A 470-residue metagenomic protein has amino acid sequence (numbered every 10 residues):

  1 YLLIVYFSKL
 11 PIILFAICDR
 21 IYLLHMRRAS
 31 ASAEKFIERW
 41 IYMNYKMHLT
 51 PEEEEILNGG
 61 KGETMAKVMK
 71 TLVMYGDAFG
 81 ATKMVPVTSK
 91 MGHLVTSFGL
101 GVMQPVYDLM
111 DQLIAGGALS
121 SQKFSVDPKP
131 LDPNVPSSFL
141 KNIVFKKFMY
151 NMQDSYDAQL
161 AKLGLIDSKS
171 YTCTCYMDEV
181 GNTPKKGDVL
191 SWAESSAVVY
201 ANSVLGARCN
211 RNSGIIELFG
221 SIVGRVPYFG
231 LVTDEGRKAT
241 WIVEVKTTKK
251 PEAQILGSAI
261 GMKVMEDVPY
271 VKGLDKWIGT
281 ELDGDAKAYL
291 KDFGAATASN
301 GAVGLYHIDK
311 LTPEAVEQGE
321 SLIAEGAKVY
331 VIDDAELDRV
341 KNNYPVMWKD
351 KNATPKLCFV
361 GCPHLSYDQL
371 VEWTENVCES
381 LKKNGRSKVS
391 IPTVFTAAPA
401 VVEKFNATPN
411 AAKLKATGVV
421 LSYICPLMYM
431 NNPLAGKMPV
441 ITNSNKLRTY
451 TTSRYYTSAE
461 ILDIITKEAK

Functional and structural regions predicted by a protein language model:
S8, S30-S32: Serine residues within intrinsically disordered or low-complexity segments
L10, F36: Cationic, low-complexity basic patches in intrinsically disordered or flexible, solvent-exposed regions
R39-K470: Non-transmembrane, aqueous-exposed alpha-helical and coiled segments at domain scale
